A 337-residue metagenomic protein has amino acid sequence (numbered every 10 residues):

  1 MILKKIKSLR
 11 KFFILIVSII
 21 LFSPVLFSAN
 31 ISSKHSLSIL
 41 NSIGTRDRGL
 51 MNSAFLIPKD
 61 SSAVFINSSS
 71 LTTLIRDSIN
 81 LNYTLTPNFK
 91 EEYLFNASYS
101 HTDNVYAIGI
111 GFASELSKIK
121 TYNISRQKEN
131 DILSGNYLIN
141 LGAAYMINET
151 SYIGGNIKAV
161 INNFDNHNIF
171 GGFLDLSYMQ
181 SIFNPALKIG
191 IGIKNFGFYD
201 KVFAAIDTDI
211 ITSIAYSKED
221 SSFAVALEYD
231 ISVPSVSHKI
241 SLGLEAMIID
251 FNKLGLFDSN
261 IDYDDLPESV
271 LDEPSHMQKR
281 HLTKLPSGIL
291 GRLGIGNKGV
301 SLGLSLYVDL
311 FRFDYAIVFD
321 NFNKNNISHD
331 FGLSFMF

Functional and structural regions predicted by a protein language model:
M1-R10: N-terminal secretory signal peptides that target proteins for export/translocation
I14-P24: Bacterial N-terminal signal peptides
A29-F337: Subset of outer-membrane beta-barrel
